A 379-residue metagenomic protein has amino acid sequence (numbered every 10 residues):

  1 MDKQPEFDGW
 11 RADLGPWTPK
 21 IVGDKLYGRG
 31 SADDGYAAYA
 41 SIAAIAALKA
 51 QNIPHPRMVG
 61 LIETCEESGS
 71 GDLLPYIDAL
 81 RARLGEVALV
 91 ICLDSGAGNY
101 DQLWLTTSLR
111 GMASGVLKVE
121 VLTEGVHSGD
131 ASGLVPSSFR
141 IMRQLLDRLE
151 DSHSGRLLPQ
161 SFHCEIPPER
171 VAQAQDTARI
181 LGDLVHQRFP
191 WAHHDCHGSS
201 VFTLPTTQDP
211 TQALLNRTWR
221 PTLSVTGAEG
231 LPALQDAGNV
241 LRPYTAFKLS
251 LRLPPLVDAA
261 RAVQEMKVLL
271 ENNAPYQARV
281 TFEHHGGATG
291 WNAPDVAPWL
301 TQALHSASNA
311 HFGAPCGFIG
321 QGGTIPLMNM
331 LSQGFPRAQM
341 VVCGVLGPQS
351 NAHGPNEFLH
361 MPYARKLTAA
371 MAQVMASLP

Functional and structural regions predicted by a protein language model:
M1-R29, L48, L249: Acidic/His- and Gly-rich active-site-bordering loop/insert found across diverse amide/peptide-bond hydrolases
K3, N99, L157-Y244, R252-E265 (+2 more regions): An extended, acidic, His-containing surface patch that forms the Zn2+-binding/catalytic region of metallohydrolases
L14, H55, E86, Y100 (+3 more regions): Short, solvent-exposed loop/turn segments at the edges of secondary structure
K25, G30-S108: Acidic/histidine-rich catalytic neighborhood of metal-dependent amide-processing enzymes
A43-A50, Q144-R148, Q373-A376: Short glycine/serine- and small hydrophobic-enriched flexible loop segments
P75, S132-H153: A short core secondary-structure module
W104-E120, M340-G347: Flexible glycine/proline-rich, aromatic-decorated loop/lid segments
V126-V135, Q235-G238: A short glycine-threonine-serine/GTX helix/turn-capping micro-motif
